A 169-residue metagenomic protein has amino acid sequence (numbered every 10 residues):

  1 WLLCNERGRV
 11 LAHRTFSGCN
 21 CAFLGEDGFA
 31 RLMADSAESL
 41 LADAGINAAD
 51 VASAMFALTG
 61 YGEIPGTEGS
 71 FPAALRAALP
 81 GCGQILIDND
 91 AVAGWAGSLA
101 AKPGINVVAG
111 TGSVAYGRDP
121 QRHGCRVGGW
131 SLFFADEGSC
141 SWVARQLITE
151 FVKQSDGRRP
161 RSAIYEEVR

Functional and structural regions predicted by a protein language model:
W1-R31, H123-C125, G129: Short glycine-rich, Thr/Ser-proximal phosphate-binding strand/loop in the N-terminal lobe of ATP-dependent enzymes
W1-V10, G104-D119: Gly/Thr-rich phosphate-binding beta-strand-loop-beta motif of the actin/hexokinase/Hsp70
C21-A22, L40-L79, L86, S98-L99: Short beta-strand-loop/turn "lid" adjacent to the catalytic site in phosphate-handling enzymes
G28-A44: Short, well-ordered amphipathic alpha-helical segments that serve as non-catalytic structural scaffolds within diverse
L75-A77, R118, H123: Active-site phosphate-binding/coordination module
G83-N106, H123: Conserved phosphate-binding catalytic cores of ATP/NTP-utilizing and phosphoryl-transfer enzymes
H123-R169: Glycine-rich phosphate-binding loop plus the immediately following alpha-helix
